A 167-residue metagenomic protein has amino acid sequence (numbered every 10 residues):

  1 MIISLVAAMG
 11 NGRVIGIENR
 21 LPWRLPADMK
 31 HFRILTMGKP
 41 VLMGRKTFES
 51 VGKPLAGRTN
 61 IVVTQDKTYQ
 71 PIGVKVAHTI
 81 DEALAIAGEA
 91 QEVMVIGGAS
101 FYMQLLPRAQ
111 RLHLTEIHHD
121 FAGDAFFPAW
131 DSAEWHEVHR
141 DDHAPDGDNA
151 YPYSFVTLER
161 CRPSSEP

Functional and structural regions predicted by a protein language model:
M1-L5: Extreme N-terminal starter segment of soluble prokaryotic enzymes
V6-P163: Flexible, gly/pro- and Lys/Arg-enriched active-site loops
S165-P167: Short, basic, low-complexity termini and linkers enriched in Ser/Thr/Gly/Pro that act as targeting/leader peptides
